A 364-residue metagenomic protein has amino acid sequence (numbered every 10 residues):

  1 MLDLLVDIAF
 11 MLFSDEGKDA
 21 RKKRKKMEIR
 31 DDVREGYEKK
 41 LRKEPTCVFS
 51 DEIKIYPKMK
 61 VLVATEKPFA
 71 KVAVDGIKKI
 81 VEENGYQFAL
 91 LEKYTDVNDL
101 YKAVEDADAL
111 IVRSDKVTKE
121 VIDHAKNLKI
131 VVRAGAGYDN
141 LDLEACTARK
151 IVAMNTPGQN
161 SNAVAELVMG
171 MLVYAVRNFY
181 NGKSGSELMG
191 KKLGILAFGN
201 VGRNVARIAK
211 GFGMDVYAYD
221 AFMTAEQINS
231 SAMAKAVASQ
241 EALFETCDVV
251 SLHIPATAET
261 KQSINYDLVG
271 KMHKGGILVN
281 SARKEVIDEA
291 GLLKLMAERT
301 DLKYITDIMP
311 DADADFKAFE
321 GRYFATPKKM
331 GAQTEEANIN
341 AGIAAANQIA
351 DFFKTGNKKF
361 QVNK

Functional and structural regions predicted by a protein language model:
V6-R24: Low-complexity, charge- and small-residue-enriched intrinsically disordered regions
K39-L41, P45-A107, D215-Y217: N-terminal glycine-/charge-rich "phosphate-binding" loop or analogous flexible N-terminal tail
K58, L128, M189-K192, Y266 (+1 more regions): Phosphate-coordination loops involved in phosphoryl transfer and adenosine-cofactor binding
E105, T118-I122, M223-A318: Rossmann-like adenosine-cofactor binding region
D108-Y180, G185: Phosphate/diphosphate ligand-binding glycine-rich loop within oxidoreductases
A153, L167, Y266, K274-K364: Rossmann-like dinucleotide-binding domain for NAD(H)/NADP(H)
A165-N181, A209-M214, A344-N357: Oxidoreductase and adenylate-handling cofactor-binding alpha/beta cores
A175-K210, S231-M233: Glycine-rich NAD(P)-binding loop of Rossmann-like domains
